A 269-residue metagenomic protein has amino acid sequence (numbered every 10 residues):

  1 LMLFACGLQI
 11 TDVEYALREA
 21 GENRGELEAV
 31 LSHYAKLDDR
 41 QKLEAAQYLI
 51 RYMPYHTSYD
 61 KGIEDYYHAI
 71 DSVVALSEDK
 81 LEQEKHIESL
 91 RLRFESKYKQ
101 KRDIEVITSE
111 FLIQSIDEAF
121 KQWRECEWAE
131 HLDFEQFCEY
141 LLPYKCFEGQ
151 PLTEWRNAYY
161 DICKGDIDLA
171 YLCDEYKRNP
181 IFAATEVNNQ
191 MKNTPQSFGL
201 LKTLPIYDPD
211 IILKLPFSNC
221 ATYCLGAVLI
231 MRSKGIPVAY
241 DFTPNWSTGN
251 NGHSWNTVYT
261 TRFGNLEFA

Functional and structural regions predicted by a protein language model:
L1-L3: Sec-dependent bacterial lipoprotein signal peptides
Q9-L37, L43-R51: A eukaryotic "domain-start" boundary segment
D12-E14, A20-G21, A35-K36, D174-Q190 (+2 more regions): Hydrophobic/aromatic-rich core segments of domains that either
E28-A29, R40-L215: Secondary-structure boundary elements
